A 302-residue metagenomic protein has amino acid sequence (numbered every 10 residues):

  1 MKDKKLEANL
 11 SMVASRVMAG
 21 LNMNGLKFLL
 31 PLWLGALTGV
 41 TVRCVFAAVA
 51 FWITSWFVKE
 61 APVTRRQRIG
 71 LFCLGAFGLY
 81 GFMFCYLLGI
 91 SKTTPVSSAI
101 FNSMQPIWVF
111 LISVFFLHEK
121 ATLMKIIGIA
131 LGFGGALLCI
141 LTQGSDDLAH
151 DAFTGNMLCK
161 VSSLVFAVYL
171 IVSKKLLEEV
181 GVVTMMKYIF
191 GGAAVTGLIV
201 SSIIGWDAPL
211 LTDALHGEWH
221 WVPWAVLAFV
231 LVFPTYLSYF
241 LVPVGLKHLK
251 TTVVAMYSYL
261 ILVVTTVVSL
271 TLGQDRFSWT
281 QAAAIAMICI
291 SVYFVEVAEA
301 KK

Functional and structural regions predicted by a protein language model:
M1-V42, V49, L148-K175, I199 (+1 more regions): Glycine-/small-residue-enriched transmembrane alpha-helix faces in small-molecule transporters and effluxers
K4-A8, W33-L37, T41, V63-I69 (+3 more regions): Juxtamembrane helix-entry segments on the extracytoplasmic side of multipass membrane proteins
M18, N22-M23, W56-N102, L138 (+1 more regions): Specific transmembrane alpha-helical segments of multi-pass solute transporters/efflux pumps, especially DMT/EamA
L29, G39, G89, F115-A121 (+5 more regions): Hydrophobic/aromatic residues within transmembrane alpha-helices of multi-pass small-molecule transporters
P31-G81, W108, V165-V172, M186-A208 (+2 more regions): Transmembrane alpha-helices of multi-pass small-molecule transport proteins
T38-V49, Y86-K125, S162, T251-L270: Specific alpha-helical transmembrane segments that line the substrate/conduction pathway and gating interfaces
T41-V42, L79, M83, S97-M104 (+2 more regions): Helix-helix packing/entry segments at the starts of transmembrane helices
F51, A121-Q143, Y259, V268 (+1 more regions): Hydrophobic transmembrane alpha-helices of multi-pass small-molecule transport proteins
